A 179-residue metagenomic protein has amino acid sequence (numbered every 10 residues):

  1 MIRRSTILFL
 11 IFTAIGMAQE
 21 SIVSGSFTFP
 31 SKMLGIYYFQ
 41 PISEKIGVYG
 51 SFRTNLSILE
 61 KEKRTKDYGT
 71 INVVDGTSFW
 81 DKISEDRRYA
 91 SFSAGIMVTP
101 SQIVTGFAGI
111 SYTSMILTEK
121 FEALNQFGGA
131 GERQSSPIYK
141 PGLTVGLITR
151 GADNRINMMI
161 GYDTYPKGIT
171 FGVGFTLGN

Functional and structural regions predicted by a protein language model:
I2-A14: Sec-dependent N-terminal signal peptides
M17-Q19, T70-T77, L124-F127, T149-I156 (+1 more regions): Flexible, solvent-exposed coil segments and beta strand-coil junctions, predominantly the extracellular/periplasmic
M17-T70, T170, T176-N179: Short glycine/proline- and aromatic-enriched beta-strand/turn motifs that initiate or cap beta-hairpins
I22-V23, T77-K82, G128-R133, N157-M159: Extracellular loop and loop/strand-boundary signature of outer-membrane beta-barrel proteins
G25-F29, G50-L56, A108-S114, L147 (+2 more regions): Transmembrane beta-barrel strands of outer-membrane/channel proteins
P30-L34, D86-F92, S135-L143, N154 (+1 more regions): Residues that define the transmembrane beta-barrel architecture of outer-membrane proteins
I36-Q40, A90-P100, I110-Y112, L143-A152 (+2 more regions): Residues on the lipid-exposed face of transmembrane beta-strands in outer-membrane beta-barrel proteins
Y49-A123: Outer-membrane beta-barrel translocator/channel fold
